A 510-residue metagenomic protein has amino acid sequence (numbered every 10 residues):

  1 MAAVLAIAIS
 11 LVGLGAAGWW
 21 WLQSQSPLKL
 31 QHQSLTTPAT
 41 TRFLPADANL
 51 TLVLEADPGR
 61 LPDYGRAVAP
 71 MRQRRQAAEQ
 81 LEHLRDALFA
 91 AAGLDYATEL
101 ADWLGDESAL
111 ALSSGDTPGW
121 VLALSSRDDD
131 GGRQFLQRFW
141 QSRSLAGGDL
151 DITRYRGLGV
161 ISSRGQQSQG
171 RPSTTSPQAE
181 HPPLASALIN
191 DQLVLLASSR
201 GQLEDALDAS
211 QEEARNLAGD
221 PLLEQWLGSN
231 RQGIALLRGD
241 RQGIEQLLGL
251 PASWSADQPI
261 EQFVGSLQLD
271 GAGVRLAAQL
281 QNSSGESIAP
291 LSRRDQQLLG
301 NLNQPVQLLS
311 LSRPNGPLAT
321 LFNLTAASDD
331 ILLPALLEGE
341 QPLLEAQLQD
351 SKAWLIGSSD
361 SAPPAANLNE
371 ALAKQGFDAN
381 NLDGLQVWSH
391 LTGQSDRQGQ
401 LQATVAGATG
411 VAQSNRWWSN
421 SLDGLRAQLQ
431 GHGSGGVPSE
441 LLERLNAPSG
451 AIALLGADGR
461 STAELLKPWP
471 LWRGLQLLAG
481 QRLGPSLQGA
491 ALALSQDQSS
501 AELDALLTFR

Functional and structural regions predicted by a protein language model:
A2-W21, Q31-T40, R171-P172, I189-N190 (+4 more regions): Leucine-rich, highly hydrophobic segment in Treponema pallidum outer-membrane-associated proteins
A3-A6, V12-G157, G239, E245-A256 (+2 more regions): Structural boundary/hinge residues at secondary-structure and domain interfaces
Q23-Q25, E107, L124, S144 (+7 more regions): Short, isolated positions within intrinsically disordered regulatory regions of eukaryotic proteins
L52, Y96-L223, G339-R444: Single conserved position on a long alpha-helix in the C-terminal lobe of the eukaryotic protein kinase
R75-Q80, A146-L150, G219-L222, I260-F263 (+2 more regions): Glycine-rich loops and low-complexity Gly/Arg-rich segments that provide flexible linkers or classic glycine-based
Q76-E79, P363, R460: Alpha-helix boundary/N-cap detector
P314, A326-A327, P334-E370, G489-F509: A eukaryote-biased signal for long
